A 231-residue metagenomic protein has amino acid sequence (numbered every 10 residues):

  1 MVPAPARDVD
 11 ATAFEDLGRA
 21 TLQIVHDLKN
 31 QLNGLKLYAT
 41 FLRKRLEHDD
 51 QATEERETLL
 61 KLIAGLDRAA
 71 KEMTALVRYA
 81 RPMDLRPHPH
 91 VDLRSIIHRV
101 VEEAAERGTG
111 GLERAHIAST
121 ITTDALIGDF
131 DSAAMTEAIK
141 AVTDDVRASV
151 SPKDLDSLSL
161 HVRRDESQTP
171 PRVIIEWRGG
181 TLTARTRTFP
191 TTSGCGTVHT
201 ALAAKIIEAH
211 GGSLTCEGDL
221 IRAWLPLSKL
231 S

Functional and structural regions predicted by a protein language model:
V2-V9, A13-A20, L28-R68: Histidine phosphotransfer helical core of two-component systems
Y38, E55-G111: Conserved DHp (HisKA) dimerization/phosphotransfer helix of two-component histidine kinases, i.e., the long coiled-coil
R114-L126: Conserved catalytic submotifs in the C-terminal HATPase_c
M135-T136, V142: A residue-level detector for a conserved hydrophobic packing site within the catalytic ATP-binding domain
L155-R164: A conserved short beta-strand within the histidine kinase catalytic ATPase domain
S167-T200: Glycine-rich/acidic phosphate-handling loop/turn and adjacent ATP-lid/helix of nucleotide-binding kinase/ATPase domains
A203-E208: Detector for a conserved hydrophobic position within an alpha-helical segment of the HATPase_c
